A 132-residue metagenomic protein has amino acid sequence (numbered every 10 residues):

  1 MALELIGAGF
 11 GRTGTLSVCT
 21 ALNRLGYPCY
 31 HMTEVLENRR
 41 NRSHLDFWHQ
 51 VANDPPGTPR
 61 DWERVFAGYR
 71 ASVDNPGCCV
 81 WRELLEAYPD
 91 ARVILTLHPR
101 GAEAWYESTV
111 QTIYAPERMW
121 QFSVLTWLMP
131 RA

Functional and structural regions predicted by a protein language model:
M1-D61: PAPS-dependent sulfotransferase catalytic core
L3-I6, G68-A71, R92: Short active-site oxyanion
G7-G9, T33, V73-G77, L97-H98: Short His-Asn-centered micro-motif
R12, L16, C78-R82, E103: A structural signal for well-ordered alpha-helical segments within the folded catalytic domains of diverse enzymes
N23, Y27-P28, E34, W81-A132: PAPS-dependent sulfotransferase catalytic domain
H44-L84: Conserved nucleotide-sensing/catalytic segment adjacent to the nucleotide-binding pocket in NTP-handling enzymes
